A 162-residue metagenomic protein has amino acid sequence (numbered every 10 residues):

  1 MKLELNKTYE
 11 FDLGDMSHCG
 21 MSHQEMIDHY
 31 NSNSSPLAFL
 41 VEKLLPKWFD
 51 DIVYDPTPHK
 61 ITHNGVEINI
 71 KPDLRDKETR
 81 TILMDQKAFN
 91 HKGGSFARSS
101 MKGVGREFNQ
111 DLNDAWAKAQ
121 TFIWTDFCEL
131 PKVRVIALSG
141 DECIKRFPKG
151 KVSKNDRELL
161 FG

Functional and structural regions predicted by a protein language model:
M1-G162: Nucleic-acid endonuclease domains
